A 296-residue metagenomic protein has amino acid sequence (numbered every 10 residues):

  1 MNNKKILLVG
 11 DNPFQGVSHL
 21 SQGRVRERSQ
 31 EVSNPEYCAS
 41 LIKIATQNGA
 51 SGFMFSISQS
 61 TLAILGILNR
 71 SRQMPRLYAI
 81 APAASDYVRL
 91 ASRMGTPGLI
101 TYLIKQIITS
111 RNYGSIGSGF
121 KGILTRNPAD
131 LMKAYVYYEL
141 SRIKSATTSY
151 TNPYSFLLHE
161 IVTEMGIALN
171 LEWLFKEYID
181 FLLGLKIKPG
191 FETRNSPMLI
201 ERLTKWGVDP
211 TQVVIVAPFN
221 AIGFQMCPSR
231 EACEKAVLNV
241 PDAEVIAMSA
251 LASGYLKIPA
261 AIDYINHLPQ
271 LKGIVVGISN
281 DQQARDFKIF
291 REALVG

Functional and structural regions predicted by a protein language model:
M1-Q73, A261-Y264, K272: N-terminal binding-site loop/beta-alpha segment at the start of enzyme catalytic domains that lines or forms
I6-F14, Y78-P82, Y154-L158, V213-N220: Non-cysteine beta-strand/loop elements that form the S-adenosyl-L-methionine
L8-D11, Q30-V32, S145-T148, L169 (+1 more regions): Short, functional N-terminal and low-complexity linear motifs
G10, M54-Q59, H159, E192-N195 (+1 more regions): Short His-Asn-centered micro-motif
Q15, L20, T109-S110, Q225 (+2 more regions): A generic structural micro-environment signature that highlights single residues at secondary-structure boundaries
L20-V32, R89-M94, E164-N170, F224-P228: Short, flexible/disordered intra-domain loops and linkers
P35-S60, L65, N69-L169: Active-site beta->alpha loop and helix N-cap motifs at the rims of alpha/beta catalytic domains
S149-Y150, Y154, I161-G296: Beta/alpha (TIM)-barrel catalytic core signal, keyed to glycine-rich beta->alpha loops juxtaposed to Asp/Glu that bind
